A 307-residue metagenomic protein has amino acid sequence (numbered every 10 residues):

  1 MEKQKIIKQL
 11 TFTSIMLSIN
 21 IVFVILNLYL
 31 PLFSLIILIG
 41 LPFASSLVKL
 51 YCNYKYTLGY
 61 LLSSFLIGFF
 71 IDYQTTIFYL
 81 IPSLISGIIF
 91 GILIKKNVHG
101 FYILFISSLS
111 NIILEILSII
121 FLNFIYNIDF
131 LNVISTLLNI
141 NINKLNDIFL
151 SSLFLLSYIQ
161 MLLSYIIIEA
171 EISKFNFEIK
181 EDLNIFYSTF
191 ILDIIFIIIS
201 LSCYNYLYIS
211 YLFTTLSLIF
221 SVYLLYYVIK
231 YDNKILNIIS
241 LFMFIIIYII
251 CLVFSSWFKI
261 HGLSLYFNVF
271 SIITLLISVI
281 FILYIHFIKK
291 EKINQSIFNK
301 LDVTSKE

Functional and structural regions predicted by a protein language model:
E2-C52, Y56-Y60: Hydrophobic transmembrane alpha-helices
T11-L17, I81-I120: Short helix-perturbing small/polar motifs within transmembrane alpha-helices
I25-S34, S64-I94: Interfacial aromatic-anchored transmembrane helix boundaries in multi-pass membrane proteins
Y29-L32, S202-F213, Y231-S240, I249-T274: Extracellular/periplasmic helix-loop-helix junctions in multi-pass membrane proteins
L58-I67, Y102-N111, L236-Y248: Central hydrophobic cores of alpha-helical transmembrane segments in multi-pass integral membrane proteins
I103-I197, L201-S210: Membrane-embedded alpha-helical hairpins and interfacial helices in multi-pass inner-membrane proteins
I119-D129, I198-I199, I246-L263: Hydrophobic alpha-helical transmembrane segments in multi-pass integral membrane proteins
I288-E307: Short, highly charged, low-complexity non-transmembrane loops/tails of multi-pass membrane proteins
